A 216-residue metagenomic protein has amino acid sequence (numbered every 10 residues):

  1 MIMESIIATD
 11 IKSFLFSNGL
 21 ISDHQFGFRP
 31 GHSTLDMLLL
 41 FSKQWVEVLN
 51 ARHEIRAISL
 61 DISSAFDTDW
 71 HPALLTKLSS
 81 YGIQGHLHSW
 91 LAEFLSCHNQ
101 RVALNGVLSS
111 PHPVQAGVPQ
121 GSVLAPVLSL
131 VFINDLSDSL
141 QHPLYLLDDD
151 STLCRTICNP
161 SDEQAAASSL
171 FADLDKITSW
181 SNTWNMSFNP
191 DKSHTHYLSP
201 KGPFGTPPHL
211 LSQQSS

Functional and structural regions predicted by a protein language model:
M1-P119: Conserved pre-catalytic core of RNA-dependent polymerases
I7-Q25, I55, P126-C158: Active-site palm subdomain of RNA-directed nucleic acid polymerases
M37, F41, L128-F132, S169-D173: Hydrophobic alpha-helical membrane-association signature
S42-W45, D138-S139, N182: Eukaryotic intrinsically disordered and solvent-exposed regulatory patches
V46-E54, T178-H196, P203: Short, charged alpha-helical motifs in flexible N/C-terminal segments and linkers
S64-Y81, T152-N182: Catalytic palm subdomain of template-directed nucleic-acid polymerases, centered on the conserved carboxylate motif
G106, P160, A172, S187-S216: Short, conserved micro-motifs composed of acidic
G121, A125: Short, conserved phosphate/pyrophosphate- and ester-handling motifs at nucleotide-, phospho-/glycolipid
